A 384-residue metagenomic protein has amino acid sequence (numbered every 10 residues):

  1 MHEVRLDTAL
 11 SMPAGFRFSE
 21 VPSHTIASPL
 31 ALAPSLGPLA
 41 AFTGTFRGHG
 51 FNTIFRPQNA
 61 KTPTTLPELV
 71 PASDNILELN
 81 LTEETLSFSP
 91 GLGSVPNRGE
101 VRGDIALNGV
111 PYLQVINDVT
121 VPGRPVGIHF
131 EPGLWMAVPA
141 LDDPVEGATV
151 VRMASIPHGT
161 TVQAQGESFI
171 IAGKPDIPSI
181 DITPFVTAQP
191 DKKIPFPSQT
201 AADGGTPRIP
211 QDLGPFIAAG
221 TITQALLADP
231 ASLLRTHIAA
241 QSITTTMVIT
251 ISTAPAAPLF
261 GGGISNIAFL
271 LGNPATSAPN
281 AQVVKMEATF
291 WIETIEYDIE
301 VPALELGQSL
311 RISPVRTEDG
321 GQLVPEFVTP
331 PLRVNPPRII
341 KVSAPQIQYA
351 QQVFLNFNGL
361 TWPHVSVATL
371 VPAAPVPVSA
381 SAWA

Functional and structural regions predicted by a protein language model:
H2-A384: Soluble ligand-binding/transfer domains with enclosed cavities or grooves
